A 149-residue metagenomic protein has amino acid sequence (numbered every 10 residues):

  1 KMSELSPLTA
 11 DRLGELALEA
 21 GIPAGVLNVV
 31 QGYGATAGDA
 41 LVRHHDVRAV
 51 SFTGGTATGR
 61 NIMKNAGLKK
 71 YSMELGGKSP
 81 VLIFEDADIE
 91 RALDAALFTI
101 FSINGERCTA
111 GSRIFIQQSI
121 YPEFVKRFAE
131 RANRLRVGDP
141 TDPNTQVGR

Functional and structural regions predicted by a protein language model:
K1-G25, E90: Conserved small-residue-rich beta-alpha loop and adjacent elements that most often cradle the phosphate/pyrophosphate
K1-S3, Q31, F84-E85: Short beta->alpha connector loops at strand-helix junctions that form conserved, small/polar/Pro-enriched
L5-L8, A35-T36, A57-T58, P122: Short alpha-helical
P23-V26, Q146-G148: A local structural motif
G25-N28, V81: Rossmann-like NAD(H)/NADP(H) cofactor-binding core
N28-S51: A structured beta-alpha segment of the ubiquitous adenosine-cofactor-binding alpha/beta core
R43-H44, A49, G55-R149: ALDH superfamily catalytic-core signature
